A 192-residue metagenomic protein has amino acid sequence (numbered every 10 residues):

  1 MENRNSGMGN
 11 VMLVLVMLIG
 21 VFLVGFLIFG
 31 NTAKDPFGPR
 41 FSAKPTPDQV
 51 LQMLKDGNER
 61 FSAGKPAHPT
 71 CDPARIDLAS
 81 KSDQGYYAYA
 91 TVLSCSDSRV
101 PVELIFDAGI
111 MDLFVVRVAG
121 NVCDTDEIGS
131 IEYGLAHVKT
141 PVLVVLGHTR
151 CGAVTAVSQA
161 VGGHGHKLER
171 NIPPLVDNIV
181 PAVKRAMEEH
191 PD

Functional and structural regions predicted by a protein language model:
M1-N5: Juxtamembrane low-complexity tails/linkers enriched in Ser/Thr-Pro and polybasic
S6-L13, G20-G85, I110-M111, G120-G129 (+2 more regions): Divalent-metal-activated hydrolytic enzyme cores
A88, L93-S130: Active-site cofactor/substrate anionic-group-binding motifs, chiefly glycine- and Lys/Arg-rich phosphate-binding loops
S96-R99, H148-A153: Gly/Ser/Thr-rich loops at beta-strand to alpha-helix junctions that form or flank small-molecule/cofactor-binding
V145: Conserved functional hotspot residues or short segments at active or partner-binding sites across diverse domains
